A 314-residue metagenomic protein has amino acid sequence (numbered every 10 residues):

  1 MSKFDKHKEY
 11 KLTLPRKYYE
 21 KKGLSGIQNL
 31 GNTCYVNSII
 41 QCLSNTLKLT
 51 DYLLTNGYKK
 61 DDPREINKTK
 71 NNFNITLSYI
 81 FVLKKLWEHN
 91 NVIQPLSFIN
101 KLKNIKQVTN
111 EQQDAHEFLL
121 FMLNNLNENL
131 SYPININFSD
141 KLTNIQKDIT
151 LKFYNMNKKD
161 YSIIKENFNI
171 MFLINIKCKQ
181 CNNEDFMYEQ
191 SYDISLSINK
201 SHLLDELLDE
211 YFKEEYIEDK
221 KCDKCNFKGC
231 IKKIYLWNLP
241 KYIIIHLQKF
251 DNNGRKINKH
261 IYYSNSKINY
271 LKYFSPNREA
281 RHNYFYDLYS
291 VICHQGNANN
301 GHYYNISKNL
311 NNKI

Functional and structural regions predicted by a protein language model:
M1-K22, L43, N56-K70, L86 (+3 more regions): Exposed substrate/partner-binding surface patches
S2-T143, Y242-L247: USP/UBP deubiquitinase core
Q28, F172-N175, E215-D219: Processing junctions and N-termini across compartments
T33, N175-K177, Y242, Y304: Beta-sheet entry/capping signal
H89-N157, N169-M171, Q180-N182, E214 (+1 more regions): Predominantly the structural core of cysteine protease catalytic domains
F118, D160, I174-K177, K221: Internal, well-ordered alpha-helical segments in soluble enzyme and binding-protein domains
